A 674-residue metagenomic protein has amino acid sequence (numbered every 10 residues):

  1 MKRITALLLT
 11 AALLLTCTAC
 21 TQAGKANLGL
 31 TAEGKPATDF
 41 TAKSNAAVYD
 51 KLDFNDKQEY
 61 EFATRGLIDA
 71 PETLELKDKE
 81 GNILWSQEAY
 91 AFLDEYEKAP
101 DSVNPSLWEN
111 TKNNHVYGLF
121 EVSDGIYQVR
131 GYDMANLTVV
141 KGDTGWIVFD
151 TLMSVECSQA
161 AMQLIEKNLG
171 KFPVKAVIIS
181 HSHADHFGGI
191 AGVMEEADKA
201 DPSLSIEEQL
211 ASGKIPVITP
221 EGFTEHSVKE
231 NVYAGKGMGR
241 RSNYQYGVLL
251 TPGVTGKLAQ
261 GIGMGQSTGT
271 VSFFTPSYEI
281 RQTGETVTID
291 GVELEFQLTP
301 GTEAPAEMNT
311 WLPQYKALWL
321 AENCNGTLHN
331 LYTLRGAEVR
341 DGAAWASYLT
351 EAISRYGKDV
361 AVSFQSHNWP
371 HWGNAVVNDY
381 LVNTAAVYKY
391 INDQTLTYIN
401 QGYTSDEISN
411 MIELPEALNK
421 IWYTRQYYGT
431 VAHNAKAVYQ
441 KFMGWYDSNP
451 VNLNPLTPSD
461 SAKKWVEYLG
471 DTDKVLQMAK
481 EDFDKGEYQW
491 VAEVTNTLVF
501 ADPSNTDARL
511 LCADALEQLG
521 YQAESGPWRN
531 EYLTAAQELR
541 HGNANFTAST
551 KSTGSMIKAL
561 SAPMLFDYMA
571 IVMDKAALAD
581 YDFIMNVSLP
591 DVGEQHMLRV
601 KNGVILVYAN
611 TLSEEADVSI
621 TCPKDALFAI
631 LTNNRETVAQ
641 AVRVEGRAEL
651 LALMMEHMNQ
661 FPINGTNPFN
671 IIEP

Functional and structural regions predicted by a protein language model:
T16-A19: C-terminal motif of bacterial Sec signal peptides marking the signal peptidase cleavage site
G24-L28, A32, E481, E487-E493 (+4 more regions): Feature captures hydrophobic
E33-T41, T327, A346-E407, M411-N449 (+2 more regions): Divalent-metal (often Zn2+) His-rich catalytic cores of metallo-beta-lactamase-fold enzymes
K112-P173, M308-L312, K316-E322: Conserved beta-strand hairpin/beta-sheet module of binuclear metal-dependent hydrolase folds, prominently
E121, S212, I218, G222-T299 (+1 more regions): Metallo-beta-lactamase
T144-G145, E156-P216, V499: Active-site metal-binding motif and surrounding structural segment of the metallo-beta-lactamase
G145-W146, M153-E156, T268, S272-S277 (+1 more regions): Metallo-beta-lactamase
K463-V494: Alpha-helical segment of the N-proximal tetratricopeptide repeat
